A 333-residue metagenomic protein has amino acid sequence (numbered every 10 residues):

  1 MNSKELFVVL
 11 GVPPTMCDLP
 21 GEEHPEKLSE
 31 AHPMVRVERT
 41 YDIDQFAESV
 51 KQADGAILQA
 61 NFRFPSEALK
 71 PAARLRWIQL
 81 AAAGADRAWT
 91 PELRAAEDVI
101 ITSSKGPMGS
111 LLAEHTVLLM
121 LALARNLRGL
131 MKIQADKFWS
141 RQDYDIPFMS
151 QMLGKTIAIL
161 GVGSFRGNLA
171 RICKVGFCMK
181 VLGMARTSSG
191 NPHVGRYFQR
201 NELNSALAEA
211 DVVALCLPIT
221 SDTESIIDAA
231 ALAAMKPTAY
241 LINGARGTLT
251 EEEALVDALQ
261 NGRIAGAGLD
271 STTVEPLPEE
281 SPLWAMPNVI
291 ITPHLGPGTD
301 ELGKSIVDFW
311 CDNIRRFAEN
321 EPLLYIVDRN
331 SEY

Functional and structural regions predicted by a protein language model:
M1-T102, D228: An N-terminal-biased, well-structured beta-alpha scaffold segment characteristic of Rossmann-like dinucleotide-binding
A47-K51, L69-A72, M152, S205-A210 (+2 more regions): A short, aliphatic-rich alpha-helical micro-motif
A95-T156, R171, G176: Phosphate-binding beta-alpha-beta segment of Rossmann-like dinucleotide-binding domains, i.e., the NAD(P)
I101, T238-Y333: Rossmann-like dinucleotide-binding domain for NAD(H)/NADP(H)
V162-G163: Glycine-rich Rossmann-fold phosphate-binding loop(s) that bind the pyrophosphate of adenine dinucleotide cofactors
R166-G167: N-terminal Rossmann-fold NAD(P) dinucleotide-binding loop
V175-H193: NAD(P)-binding Rossmann-fold cofactor-contacting core
T187-P282: Rossmann-like adenosine-cofactor binding region
